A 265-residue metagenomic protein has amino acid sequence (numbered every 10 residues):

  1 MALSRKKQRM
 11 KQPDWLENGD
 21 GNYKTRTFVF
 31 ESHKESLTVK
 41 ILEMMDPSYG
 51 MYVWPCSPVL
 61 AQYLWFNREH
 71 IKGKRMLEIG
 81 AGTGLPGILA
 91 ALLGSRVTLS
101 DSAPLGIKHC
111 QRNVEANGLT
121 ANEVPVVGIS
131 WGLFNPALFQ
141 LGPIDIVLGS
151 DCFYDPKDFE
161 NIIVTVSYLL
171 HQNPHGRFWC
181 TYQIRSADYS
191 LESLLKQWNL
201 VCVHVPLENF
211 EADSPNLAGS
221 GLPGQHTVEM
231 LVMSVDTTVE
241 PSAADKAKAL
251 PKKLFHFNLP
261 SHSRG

Functional and structural regions predicted by a protein language model:
M1-G265: S-adenosylmethionine-dependent methyltransferases
